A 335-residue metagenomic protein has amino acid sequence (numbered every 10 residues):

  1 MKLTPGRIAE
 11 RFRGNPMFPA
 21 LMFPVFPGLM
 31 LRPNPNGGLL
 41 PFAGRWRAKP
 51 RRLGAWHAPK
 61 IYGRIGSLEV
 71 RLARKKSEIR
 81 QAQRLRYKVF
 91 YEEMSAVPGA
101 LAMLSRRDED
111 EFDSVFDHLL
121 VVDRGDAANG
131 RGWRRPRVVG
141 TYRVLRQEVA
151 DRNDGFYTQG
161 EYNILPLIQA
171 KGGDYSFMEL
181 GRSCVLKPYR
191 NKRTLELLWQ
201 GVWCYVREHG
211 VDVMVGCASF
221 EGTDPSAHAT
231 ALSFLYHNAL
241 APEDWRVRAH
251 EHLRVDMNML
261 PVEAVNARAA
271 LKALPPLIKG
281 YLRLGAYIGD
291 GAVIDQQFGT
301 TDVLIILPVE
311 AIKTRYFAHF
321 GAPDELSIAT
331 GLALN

Functional and structural regions predicted by a protein language model:
M1-L29: Intrinsically disordered, low-structural-confidence terminal and linker regions
P24-K76: Conserved N-terminal entry element of GNAT/NAT acetyltransferase domains
P59-V139, R143-R146: Short amphipathic alpha-helix that is part of the acyltransferase structural core
V144-I288, A292-I305, I312: Acyl-donor binding region in acyl/amide transferases
D295, G321-E325: Acidic, contiguous segments within the catalytic cores of piggyBac-derived transposases
F317-A318: Long, contiguous binding/interaction regions
D324-N335: Short, cationic low-complexity segments
